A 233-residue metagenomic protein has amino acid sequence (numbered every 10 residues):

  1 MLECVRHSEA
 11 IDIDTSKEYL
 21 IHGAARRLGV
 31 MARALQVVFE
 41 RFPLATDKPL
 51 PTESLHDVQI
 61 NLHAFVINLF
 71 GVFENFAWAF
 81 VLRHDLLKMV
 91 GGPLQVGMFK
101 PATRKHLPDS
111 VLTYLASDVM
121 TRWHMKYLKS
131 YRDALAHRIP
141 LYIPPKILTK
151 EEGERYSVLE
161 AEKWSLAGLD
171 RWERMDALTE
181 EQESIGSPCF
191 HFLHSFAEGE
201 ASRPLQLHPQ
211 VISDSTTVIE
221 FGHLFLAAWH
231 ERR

Functional and structural regions predicted by a protein language model:
M1-R33, V37, D47-I60, A77-R233: Acidic, Ser/Thr/Gly/Pro-rich intrinsically disordered interaction regions
P43: Active-site gating/metal-coordination segments in enzymes
